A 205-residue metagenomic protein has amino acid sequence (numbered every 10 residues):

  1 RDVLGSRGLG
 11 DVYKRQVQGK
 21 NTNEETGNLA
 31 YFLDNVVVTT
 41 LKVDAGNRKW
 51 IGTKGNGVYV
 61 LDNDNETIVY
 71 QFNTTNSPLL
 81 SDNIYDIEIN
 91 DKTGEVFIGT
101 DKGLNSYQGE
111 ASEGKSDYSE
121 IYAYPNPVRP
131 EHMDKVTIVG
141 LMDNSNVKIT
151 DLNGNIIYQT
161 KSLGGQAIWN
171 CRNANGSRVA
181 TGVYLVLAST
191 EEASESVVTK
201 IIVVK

Functional and structural regions predicted by a protein language model:
R1-Y13: Single conserved hydrophobic/aromatic residue that forms the stacking wall/gate of nucleotide- or nucleobase-binding
S6, R48-G52, G94-I98: Conserved beta-propeller blade signature
T22-A45, T74-N90, S119-M133, T181: Short coil-to-beta transitions that initiate beta-strands within beta-rich domains
N83-S116: Blade-level signature of beta-propeller repeat domains, shared across WD40, Kelch, NHL, RCC1 and BNR/Asp-box propellers
S116-K148, Q166-W169: Glycine-centered coil/turn sites that cap beta-strands in beta-rich domains
N146-I157, Y184: Short, glycine-anchored, charge-dense loop/turn motifs used at functional sites
I156-V179, T190-S194: Glycine-centered tight-turn motifs at strand-turn-strand junctions
L185-K205: C-terminal tail/sorting-segment detector
